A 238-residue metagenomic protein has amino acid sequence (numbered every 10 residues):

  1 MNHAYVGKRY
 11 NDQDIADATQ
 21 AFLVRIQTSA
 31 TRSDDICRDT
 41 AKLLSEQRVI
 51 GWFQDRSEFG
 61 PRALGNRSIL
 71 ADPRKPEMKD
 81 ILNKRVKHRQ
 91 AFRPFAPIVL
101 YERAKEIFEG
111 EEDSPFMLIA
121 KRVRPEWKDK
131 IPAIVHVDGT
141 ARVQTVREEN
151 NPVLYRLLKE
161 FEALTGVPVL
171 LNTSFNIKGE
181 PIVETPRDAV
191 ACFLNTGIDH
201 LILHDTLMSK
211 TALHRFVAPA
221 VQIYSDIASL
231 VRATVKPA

Functional and structural regions predicted by a protein language model:
M1-A238: Flexible beta->alpha loop and helix N-cap segments adjacent to enzyme active/binding sites
